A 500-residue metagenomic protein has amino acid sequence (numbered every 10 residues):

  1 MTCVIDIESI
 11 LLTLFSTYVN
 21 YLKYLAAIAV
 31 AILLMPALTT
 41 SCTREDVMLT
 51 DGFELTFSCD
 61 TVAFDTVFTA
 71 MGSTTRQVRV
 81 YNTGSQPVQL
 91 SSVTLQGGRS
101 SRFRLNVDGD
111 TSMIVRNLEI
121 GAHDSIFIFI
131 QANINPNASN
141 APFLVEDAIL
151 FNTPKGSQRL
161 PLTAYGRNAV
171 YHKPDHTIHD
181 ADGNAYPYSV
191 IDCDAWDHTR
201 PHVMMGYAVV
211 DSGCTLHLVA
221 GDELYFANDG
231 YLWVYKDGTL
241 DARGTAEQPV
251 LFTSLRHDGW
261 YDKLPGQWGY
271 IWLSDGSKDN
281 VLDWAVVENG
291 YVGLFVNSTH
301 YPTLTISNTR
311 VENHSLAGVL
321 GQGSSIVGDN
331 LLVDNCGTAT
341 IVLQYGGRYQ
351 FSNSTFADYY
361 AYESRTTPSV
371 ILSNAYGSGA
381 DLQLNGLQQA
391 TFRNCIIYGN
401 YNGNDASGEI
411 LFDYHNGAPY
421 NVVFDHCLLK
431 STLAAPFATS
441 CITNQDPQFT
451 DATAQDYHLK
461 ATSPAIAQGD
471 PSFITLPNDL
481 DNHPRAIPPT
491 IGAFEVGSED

Functional and structural regions predicted by a protein language model:
L38-S41: C-terminal motif of bacterial Sec signal peptides marking the signal peptidase cleavage site
T43-A63, S73, T83-Q131, P136: Surface-exposed binding patches on compact interaction domains or structured appendages
T75-N82, V145-N152, I271, A285 (+1 more regions): Buried hydrophobic-core signal for structured, non-transmembrane domains
P136-N168: Terminal connector regions
S189-D197, A208-E223, G230-R256: Beta-solenoid repeat scaffold
D211, V219, L224-A227, Y235 (+17 more regions): Feature marks extracellular polysaccharide-active and adherence modules
G321, I326, N330-H458: Predominantly extracellular beta-rich ligand-binding scaffolds that present long acidic/polar faces for carbohydrate
Q455, K460-D500: Surface beta-loop-beta hairpin patches that serve as ligand-binding interfaces in beta-rich domains
